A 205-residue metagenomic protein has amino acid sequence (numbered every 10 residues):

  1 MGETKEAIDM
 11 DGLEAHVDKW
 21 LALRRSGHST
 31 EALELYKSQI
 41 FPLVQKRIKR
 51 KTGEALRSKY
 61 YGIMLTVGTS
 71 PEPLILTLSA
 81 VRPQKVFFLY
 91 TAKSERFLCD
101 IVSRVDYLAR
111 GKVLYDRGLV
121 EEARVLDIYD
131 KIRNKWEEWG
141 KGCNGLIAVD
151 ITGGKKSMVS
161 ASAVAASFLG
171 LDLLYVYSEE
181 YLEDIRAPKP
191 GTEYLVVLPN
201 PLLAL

Functional and structural regions predicted by a protein language model:
M1-L146, S157-L205: Long, low-complexity, Lys/Arg-enriched
V149: Conformationally flexible catalytic loops at phosphate/diphosphate-handling active centers
G154: Conserved TIR/SEFIR loop-to-helix hotspot centered on a Trp-containing motif with a nearby acidic residue
